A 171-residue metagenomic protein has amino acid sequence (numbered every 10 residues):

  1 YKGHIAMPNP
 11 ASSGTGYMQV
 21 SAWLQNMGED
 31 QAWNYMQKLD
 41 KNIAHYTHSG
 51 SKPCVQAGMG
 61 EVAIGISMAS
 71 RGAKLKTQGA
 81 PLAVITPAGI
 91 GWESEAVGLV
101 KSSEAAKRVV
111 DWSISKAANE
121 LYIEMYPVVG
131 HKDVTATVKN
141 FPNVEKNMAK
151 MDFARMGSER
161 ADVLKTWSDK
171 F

Functional and structural regions predicted by a protein language model:
Y1-E61: Extracytoplasmic ligand-binding site segments that recognize negatively charged/polar headgroups
G3-S12, S113-T135: Periplasmic-binding protein-like
H4-P8, Y46, A63-S67, A83-I85 (+1 more regions): Structural recognition of the beta-strand scaffold that forms the well-ordered cores of secreted hydrolase catalytic
V20-Q25, E93-A105, L121-M125: A bilobed periplasmic-binding-protein/Venus flytrap-type ligand-binding module shared by bacterial periplasmic
Y35-D40, Y46-T47, Q78-K101, E145: Periplasmic-binding protein-like
P53-C54, G72, A106: Short, hydrophobic alpha-helical packing/hinge segments within bilobed ligand-binding/sensory domains
G58, V62-P81: A ligand-binding cleft/hinge motif common to bilobed small-molecule-binding domains
T137-F171: Extracellular/periplasmic bilobal clamshell ligand-binding domains
